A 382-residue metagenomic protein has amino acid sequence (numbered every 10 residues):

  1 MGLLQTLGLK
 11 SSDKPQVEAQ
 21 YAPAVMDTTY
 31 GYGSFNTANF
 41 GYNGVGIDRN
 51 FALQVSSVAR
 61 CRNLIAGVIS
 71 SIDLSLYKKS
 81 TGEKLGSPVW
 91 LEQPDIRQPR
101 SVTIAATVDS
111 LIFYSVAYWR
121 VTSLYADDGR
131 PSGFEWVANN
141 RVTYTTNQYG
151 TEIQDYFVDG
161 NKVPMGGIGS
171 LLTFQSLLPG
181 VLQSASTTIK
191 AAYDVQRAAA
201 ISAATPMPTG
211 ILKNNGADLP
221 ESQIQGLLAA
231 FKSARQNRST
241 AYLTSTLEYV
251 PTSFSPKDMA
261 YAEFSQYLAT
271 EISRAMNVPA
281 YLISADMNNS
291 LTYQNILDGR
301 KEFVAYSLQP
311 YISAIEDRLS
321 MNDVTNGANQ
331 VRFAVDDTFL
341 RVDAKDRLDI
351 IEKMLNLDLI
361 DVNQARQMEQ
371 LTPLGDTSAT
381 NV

Functional and structural regions predicted by a protein language model:
M1-Y261, S265-Y267, E271-R274, L282-N289 (+2 more regions): Structured, contiguous alpha/beta core segments that scaffold functional sites
P94, Q98-S101, V108-V116, Y144-T145 (+5 more regions): Divalent metal-cofactor coordination and adjacent catalytic microenvironments
L243-S245, P279, D336-T338: Short, flexible segments with low predicted structural confidence
T246-V250, A328-V331, L340-D343: A short alpha-helix capping/helix-coil boundary motif
A260-F264, R300, D343: Secondary-structure capping and boundary motifs in well-ordered enzyme cores
P279-L291, D317-N326: Short acidic alpha-helical/loop segments enriched in Asp/Glu that coordinate divalent cations
D343-L359: Short, 15-30-residue, compositionally biased linear elements with alpha-helical propensity or flexible coil
